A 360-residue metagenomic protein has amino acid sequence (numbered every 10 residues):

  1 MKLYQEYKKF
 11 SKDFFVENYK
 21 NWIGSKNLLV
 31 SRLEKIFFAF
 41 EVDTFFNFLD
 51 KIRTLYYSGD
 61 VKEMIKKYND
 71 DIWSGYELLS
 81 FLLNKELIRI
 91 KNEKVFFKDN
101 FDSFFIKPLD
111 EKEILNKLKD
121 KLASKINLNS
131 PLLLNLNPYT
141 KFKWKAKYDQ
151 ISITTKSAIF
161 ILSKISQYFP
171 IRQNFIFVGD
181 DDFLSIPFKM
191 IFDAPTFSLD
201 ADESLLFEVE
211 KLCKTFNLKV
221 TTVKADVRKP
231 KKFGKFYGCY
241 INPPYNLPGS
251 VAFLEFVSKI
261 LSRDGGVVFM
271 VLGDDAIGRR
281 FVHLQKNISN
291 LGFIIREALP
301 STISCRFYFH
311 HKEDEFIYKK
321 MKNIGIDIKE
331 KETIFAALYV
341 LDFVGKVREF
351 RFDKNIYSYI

Functional and structural regions predicted by a protein language model:
K2-M190, D353: S-adenosyl-L-methionine
M190-T196, D264: Conserved S-adenosyl-L-methionine
L199-G234: S-adenosyl-L-methionine
R228-Y240, N246-L247: A short acidic, Gly/Pro-enriched loop at the edge of an enzyme's catalytic core that lines a small-molecule cofactor
V251-V267: A short glycine-rich, Lys/Arg-flanked "PGG" loop and its adjoining helix->strand segment in the class I
D264-A276: Conserved beta-strand signature within the Rossmann-like core of class I S-adenosyl-L-methionine
G273-L291: Conserved class I S-adenosyl-L-methionine
F293-R351: Class I S-adenosyl-L-methionine
